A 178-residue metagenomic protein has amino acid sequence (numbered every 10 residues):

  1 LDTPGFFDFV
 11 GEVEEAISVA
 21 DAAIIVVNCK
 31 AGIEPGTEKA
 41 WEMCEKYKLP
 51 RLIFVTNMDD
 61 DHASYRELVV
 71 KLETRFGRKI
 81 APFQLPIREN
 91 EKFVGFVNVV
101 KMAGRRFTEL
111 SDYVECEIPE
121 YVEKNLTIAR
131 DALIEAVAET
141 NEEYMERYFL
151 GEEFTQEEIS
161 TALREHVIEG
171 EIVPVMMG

Functional and structural regions predicted by a protein language model:
L1-F9: Switch II (G3) loop of P-loop NTPases
F6, V19, A23-V26, A136 (+1 more regions): Generic N-terminal helix/loop capping motif
V10-A31, E42-M43: Inter-motif core of Ras-like GTPase G domains
C29-G178: P-loop NTPase catalytic nucleotide-binding module
